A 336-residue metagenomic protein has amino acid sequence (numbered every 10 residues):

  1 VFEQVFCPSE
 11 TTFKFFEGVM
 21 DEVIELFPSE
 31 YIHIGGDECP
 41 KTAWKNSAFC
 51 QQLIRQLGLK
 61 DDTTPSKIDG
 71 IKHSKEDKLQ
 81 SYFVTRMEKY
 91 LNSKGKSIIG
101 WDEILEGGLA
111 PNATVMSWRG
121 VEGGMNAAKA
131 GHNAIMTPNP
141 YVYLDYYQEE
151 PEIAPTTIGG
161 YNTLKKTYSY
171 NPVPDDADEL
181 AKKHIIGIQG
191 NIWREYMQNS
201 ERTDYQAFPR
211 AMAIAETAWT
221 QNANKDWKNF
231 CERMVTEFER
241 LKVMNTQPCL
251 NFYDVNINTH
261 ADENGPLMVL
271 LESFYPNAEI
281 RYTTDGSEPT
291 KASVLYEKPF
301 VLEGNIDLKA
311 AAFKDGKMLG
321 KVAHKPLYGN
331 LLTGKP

Functional and structural regions predicted by a protein language model:
F2-P111, W118-N126: Active-site neighborhood of glycoside hydrolase catalytic domains
T11-E22, K78-R86, R119-E122, K183 (+6 more regions): Generic recognition of stable, solvent-exposed alpha-helical segments in well-folded globular domains
K14-E25, Y82-S93, P209, A213-E216 (+2 more regions): A broad, structural surface signal
W44-N46, N126-A127, Y146-Y147, S293 (+1 more regions): Short, solvent-exposed loop/turn and secondary-structure capping segments
S97-A113, S117-M268: Flexible, acidic glycine-rich loops studded with aromatic residues
K225-P336: Short, compositionally stereotyped local motifs that mark structural "simplifiers"
